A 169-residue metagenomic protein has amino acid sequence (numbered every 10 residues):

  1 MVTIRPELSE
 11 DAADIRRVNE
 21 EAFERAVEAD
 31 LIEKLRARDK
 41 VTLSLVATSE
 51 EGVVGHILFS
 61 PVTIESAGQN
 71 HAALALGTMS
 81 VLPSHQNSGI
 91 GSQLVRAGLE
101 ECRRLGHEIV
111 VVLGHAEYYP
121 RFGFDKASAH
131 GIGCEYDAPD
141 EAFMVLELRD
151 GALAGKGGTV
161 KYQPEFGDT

Functional and structural regions predicted by a protein language model:
V2-I15: A short beta-loop-alpha structural element at the N-terminal edge of CoA-dependent acyl/N-acetyltransferase catalytic
A12, E20-E50, V54-E65: Active-site rim helix/loop that mediates acceptor-substrate recognition in acyltransferases
E50-E51, S84, E147-A152: Short loop segments at secondary-structure junctions
G52, Q69, L82-Q93, R104-L105 (+1 more regions): Conserved glycine-rich acetyl-CoA-binding loop
I64-A72: A short, polar/charged loop-to-alpha-helix boundary motif
L76, V81, N87-E100, V112: Conserved acetyl-CoA-binding loop-helix of GNAT-fold acetyltransferases
R104-E108, L113-A138: Conserved active-site alpha-helix within GNAT-family acetyltransferase domains
G133-T169: C-terminal "cap" of GNAT-fold acetyltransferases
